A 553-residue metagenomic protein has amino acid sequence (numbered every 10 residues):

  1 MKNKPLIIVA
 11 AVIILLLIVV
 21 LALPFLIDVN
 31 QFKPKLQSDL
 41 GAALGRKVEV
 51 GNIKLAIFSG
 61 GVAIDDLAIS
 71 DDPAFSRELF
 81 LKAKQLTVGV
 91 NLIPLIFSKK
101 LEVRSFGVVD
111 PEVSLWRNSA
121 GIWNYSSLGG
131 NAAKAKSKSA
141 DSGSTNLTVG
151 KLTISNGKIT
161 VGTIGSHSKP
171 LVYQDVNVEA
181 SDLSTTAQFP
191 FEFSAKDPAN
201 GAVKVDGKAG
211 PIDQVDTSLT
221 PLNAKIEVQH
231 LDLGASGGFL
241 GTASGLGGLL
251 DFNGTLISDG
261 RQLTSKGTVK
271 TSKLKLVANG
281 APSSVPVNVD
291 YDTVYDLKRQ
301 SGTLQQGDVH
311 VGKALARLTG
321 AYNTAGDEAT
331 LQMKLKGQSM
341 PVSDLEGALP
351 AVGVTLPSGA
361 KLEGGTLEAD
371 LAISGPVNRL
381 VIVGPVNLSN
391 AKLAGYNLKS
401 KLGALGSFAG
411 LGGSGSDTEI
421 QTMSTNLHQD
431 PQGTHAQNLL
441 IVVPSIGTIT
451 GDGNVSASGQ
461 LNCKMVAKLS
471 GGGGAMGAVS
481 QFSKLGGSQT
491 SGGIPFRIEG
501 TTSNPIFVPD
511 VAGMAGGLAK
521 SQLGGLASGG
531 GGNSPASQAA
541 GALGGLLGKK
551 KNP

Functional and structural regions predicted by a protein language model:
K2-I14, L21, T217-L219, L297 (+6 more regions): Extended terminal
I7-A11, L16-A74, S236, T255: N-terminal amphipathic/hydrophobic interface segments
A43-E49, A74-V90, V103, S166-V178 (+9 more regions): Amphipathic hydrophobic-ligand
R46, D66-A180, K196-P198, T217 (+3 more regions): Secondary-structure transition motifs
D66, G157, V172, S184-Q188 (+6 more regions): Flexible, solvent-exposed coil segments and beta strand-coil junctions, predominantly the extracellular/periplasmic
E78, A83, S98, V103 (+20 more regions): Surface-exposed or flexible loop/turn and strand-edge residues in extracellular/cell-surface modules
D110, K158, D197, P211 (+7 more regions): Transmembrane beta-strands of outer-membrane beta-barrel pores
